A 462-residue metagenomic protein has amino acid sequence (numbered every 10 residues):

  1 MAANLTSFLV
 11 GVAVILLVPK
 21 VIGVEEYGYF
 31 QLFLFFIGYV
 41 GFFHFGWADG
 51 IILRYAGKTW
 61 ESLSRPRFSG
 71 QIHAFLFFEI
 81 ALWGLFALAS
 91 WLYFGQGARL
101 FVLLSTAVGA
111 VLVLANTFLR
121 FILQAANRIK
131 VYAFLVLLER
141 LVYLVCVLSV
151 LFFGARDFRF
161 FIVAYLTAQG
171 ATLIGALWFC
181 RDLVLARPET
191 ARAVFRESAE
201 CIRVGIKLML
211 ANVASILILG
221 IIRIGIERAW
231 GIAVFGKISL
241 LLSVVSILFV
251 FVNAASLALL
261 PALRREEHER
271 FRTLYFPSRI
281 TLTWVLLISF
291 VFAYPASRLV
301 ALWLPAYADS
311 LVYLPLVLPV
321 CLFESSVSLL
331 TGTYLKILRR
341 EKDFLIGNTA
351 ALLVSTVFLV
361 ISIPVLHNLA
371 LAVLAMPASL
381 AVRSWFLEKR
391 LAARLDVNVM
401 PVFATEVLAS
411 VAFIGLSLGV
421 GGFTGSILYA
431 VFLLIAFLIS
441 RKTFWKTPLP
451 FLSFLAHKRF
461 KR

Functional and structural regions predicted by a protein language model:
M1-G46, G109, I206-R228, I232 (+3 more regions): Signature of the first transmembrane helix
H44-W60, L241, V245-E269, Y275-T281 (+1 more regions): Helix-loop junctions and terminal segments of transmembrane helices in multi-pass membrane transport/translocation
D49, G70-Q96, I174, V252-A255 (+2 more regions): Alpha-helical transmembrane segments of multi-pass membrane transport and lipid-handling proteins
H73-L210: Hydrophobic transmembrane helix module of multi-pass membrane transport proteins
L112-L135, P319-T349, K389-L395: Membrane-interface junctions at transmembrane-helix termini in multi-pass inner-membrane proteins
A133-D182, T349-V357, N368-R390, I427-S440: Hydrophobic alpha-helical transmembrane segments
G154, F158-Y165, I174-L219, A258 (+3 more regions): Interhelical loop/hinge segments that connect adjacent transmembrane helices in multipass membrane
S417-R462: Membrane-proximal transmembrane or re-entrant/amphipathic helices at the cytosolic face
